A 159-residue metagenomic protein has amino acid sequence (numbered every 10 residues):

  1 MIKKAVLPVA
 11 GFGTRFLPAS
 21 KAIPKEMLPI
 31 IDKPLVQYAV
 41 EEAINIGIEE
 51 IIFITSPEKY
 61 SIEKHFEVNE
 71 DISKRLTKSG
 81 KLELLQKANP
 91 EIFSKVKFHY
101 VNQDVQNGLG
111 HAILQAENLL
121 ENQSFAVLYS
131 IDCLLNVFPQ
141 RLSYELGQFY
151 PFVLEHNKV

Functional and structural regions predicted by a protein language model:
M1-L7, R15, K33-Q123, P139: Conserved N-terminal catalytic core of the sugar/cofactor nucleotidyltransferase
A10, S56, S130: Cofactor-binding loop segments of dinucleotide-utilizing enzymes, especially the Rossmann-like FAD- and NAD(P)+-binding
F12, I23, E58: A generic "binding-loop/recognition-motif" signal
A22, N69-I72, L146: A glycine- and small-aliphatic-rich helix-loop capping segment at beta-alpha/alpha-beta transitions that lines
A22-Q37: Short catalytic helix/loop segments, enriched in acidic residues and glycine and frequently bearing histidine
M27, F98-Y100, V159: Conserved beta-strand scaffold positions in the cores of enzyme catalytic domains, especially in NTP/NDP-utilizing
N122-C133: Short beta-strand-to-loop acidic/aromatic patch adjacent to the donor-nucleotide binding site
C133-V159: Conserved donor-nucleotide/metal-binding helix-loop-beta segment in metal-dependent transferases, i.e., the alpha-helix
